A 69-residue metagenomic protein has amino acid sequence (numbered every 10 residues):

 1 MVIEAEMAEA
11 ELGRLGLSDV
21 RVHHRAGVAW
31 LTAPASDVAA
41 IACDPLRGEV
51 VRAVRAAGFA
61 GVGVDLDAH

Functional and structural regions predicted by a protein language model:
M1-H69: ATP/NTP-dependent adenylation/nucleotidyl-transfer catalytic domains that generate, transfer, or process NMP-activated
